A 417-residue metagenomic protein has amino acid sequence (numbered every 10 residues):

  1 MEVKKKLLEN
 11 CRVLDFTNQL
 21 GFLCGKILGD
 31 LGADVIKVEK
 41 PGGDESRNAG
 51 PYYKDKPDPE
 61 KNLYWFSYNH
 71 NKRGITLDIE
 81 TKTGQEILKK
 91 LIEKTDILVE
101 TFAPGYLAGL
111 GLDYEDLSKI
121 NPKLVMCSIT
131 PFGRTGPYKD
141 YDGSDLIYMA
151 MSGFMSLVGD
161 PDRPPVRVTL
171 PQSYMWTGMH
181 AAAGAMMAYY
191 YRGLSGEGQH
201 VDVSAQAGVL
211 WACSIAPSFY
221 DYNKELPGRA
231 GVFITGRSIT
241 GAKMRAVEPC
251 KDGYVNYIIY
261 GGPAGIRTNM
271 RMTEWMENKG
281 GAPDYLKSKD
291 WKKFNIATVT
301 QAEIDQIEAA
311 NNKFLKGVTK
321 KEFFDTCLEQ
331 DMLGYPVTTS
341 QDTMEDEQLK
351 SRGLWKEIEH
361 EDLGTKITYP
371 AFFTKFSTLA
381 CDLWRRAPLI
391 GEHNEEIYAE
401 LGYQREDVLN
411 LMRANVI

Functional and structural regions predicted by a protein language model:
M1-L194, G241, K321, L389 (+1 more regions): N-terminal helix-loop segment corresponding to the beta1-alpha1 unit of nucleotide/adenylate-binding folds
M1-R12, P249-C250, E274, S288-K289 (+1 more regions): Terminal low-complexity tails and localization/encapsulation signals of metabolic enzymes
V35, L328-D342, Q404-L409: Short, well-structured beta-strand/strand-turn elements
G42, F132-G133, A205-W211, D252-Y254 (+2 more regions): Glycine-rich beta-alpha junction loops
W65, P227-T240, R245-V247, G261 (+3 more regions): Short Gly/Pro-enriched turn/cap motifs at secondary-structure boundaries
P165-W176, G198-H200, T235-G236, A242-R245 (+3 more regions): A short glycine-threonine-serine/GTX helix/turn-capping micro-motif
G178-G198, A212-E225, T273-Y285: Oxidoreductase and adenylate-handling cofactor-binding alpha/beta cores
M244-Q330, G334: Aromatic-enriched alpha-helical interface/lid elements that frame and gate functional surfaces
